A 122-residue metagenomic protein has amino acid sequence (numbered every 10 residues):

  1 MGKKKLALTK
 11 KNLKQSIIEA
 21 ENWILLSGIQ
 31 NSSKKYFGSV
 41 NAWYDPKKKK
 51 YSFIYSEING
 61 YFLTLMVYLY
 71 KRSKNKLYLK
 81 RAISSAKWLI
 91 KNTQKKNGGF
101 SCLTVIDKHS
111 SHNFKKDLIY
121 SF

Functional and structural regions predicted by a protein language model:
M1-F122: Glycan-recognition and catalytic cores of secretory/periplasmic carbohydrate-active enzymes
